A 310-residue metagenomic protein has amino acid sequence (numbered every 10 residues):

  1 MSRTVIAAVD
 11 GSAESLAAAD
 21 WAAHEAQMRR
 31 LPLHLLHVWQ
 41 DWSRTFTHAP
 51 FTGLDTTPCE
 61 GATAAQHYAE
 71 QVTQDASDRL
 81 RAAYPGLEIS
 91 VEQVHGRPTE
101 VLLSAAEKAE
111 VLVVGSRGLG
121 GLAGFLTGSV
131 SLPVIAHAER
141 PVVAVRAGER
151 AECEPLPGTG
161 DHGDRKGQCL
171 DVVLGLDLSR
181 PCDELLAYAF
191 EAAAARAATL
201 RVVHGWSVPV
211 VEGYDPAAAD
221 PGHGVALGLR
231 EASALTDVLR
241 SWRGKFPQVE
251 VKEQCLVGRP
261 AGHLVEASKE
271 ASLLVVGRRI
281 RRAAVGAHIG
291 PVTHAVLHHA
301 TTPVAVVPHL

Functional and structural regions predicted by a protein language model:
M1, E14, T63, D78-L112 (+2 more regions): Structural beta-alpha unit
M1-T56, G167-P221, R243, E250-V251 (+1 more regions): Small/aliphatic-rich secondary-structure junction motif
H34-L36, S90-V94, V143, R201-V203 (+2 more regions): General small-molecule cofactor/ligand-binding pocket signal
D55-Q71, P221-E231: A short acidic, glycine-rich active-site loop that binds or catalyzes chemistry on phosphate/adenosine moieties
V114-P133, A151-E154, L273-H299: Glycine-rich, Arg-bearing micro-motifs that act as flexible, cationic patches
G115-S116, V142-A147, A305-P308: Short beta-strand elements of ligand-binding domains
P133-C153: Short, structured interface segments
A226-R230, K252-E266, E270-L310: Protein-protein interaction modules outside structured cores
